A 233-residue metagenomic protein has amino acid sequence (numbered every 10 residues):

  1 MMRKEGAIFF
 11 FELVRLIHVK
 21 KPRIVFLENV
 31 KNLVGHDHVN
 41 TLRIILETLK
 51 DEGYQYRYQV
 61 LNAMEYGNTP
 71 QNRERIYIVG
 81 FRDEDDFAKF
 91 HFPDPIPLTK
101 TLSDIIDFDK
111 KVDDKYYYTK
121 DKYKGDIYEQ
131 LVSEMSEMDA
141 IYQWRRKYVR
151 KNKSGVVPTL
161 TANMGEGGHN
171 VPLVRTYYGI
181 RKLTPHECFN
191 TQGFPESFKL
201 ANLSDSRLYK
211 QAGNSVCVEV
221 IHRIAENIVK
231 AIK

Functional and structural regions predicted by a protein language model:
M1-T159: Class I S-adenosyl-L-methionine
K122-K233: C-terminal target-recognition/interaction regions appended to catalytic cores
